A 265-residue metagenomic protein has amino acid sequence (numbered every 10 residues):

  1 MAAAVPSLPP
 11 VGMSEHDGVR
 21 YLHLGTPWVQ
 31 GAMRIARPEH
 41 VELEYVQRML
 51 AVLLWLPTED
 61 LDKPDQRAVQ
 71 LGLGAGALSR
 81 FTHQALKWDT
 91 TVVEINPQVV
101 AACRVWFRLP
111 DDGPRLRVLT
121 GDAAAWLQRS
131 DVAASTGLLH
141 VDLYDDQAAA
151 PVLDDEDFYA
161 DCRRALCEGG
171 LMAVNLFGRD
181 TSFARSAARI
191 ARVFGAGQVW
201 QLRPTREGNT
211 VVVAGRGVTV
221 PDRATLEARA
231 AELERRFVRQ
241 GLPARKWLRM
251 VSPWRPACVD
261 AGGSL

Functional and structural regions predicted by a protein language model:
A2-D17, V29-P38, E44, W55 (+1 more regions): SAM/dcSAM-binding transferase cores
A4, H16-D17, L22, E39-R164 (+3 more regions): The AdoMet/dcAdoMet-binding core of the Class I SAM-like
V11, A133, Q201-L202: A generic local secondary-structure boundary/capping motif
P27, A123, P204-R206: Residues that form or immediately flank small-molecule/cofactor binding pockets and catalytic motifs
P27-G31, Y144-Q147, M172: A short, flexible beta-alpha/helix-coil linker loop
P57-D65, D112-G113, S130-A134, V193-G197 (+2 more regions): Intrinsically disordered, low-complexity coil segments
K87-D89, G113-R115, G169, A196 (+2 more regions): A generic structural signal for alpha->beta connector loops
E156-T225: C-terminal substrate-binding/active-site "lid" region of AdoMet-derived donor-dependent transferases
